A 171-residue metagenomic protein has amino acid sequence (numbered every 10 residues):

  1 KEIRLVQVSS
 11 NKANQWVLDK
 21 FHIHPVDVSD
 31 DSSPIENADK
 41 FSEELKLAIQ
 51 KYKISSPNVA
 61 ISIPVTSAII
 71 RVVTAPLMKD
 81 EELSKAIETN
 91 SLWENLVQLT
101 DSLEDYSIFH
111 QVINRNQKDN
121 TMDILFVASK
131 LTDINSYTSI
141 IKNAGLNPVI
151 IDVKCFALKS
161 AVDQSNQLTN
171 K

Functional and structural regions predicted by a protein language model:
K1-P25, N58-P64, D163-K171: Gly/Thr-rich phosphate-binding beta-strand-loop-beta motif of the actin/hexokinase/Hsp70
K12, V28-D30, C155: Residue-level detector of flexible, active-site-proximal loop/helix-junction positions within diverse enzyme catalytic
N14, S32-P34, A68-R71: Switch/connector loops and helix/strand junctions flanking conserved nucleotide-binding motifs in nucleotide-processing
K20-Q50: N-terminal phosphate-binding loop and adjacent alpha-helix
L45-N58, Q98-T100: Phosphate/pyrophosphate-binding loops at sites that engage ATP/ADP/AMP, CoA/4′-phosphopantetheine, polyphosphate
K46, L103-S107, T169-K171: A polyampholytic, Gly/Pro-enriched intrinsically disordered region
K53-S55, D119, L168-N170: Flexible, charged surface loops at secondary-structure boundaries
N58-Q164: Active-site neighborhood for divalent-cation/phosphate handling
